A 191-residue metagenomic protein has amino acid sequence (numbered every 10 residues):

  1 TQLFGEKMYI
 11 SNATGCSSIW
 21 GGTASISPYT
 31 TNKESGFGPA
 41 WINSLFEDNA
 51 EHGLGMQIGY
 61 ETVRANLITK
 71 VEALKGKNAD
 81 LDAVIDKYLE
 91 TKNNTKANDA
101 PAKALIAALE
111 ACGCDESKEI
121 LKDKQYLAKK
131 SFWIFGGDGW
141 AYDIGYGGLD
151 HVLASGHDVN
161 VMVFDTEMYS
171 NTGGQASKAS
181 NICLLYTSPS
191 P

Functional and structural regions predicted by a protein language model:
E6-Y9, S18-I26, C112-N171, Q175: Thiamine diphosphate
A24-P28, N43-F46: Mobile "lid/hinge" segments at catalytic clefts and subdomain interfaces of large enzymes
Y29-G36, K178-L185: Acidic, Ser/Thr-rich peripheral helices and adjacent loops at domain boundaries
K33-F46: Metabolite-binding pocket within alpha/beta catalytic cores that recognizes anionic/polar moieties
F46-G113: N-terminal leader/propeptide and maturation segments of large enzyme subunits in energy/redox metabolism and hydrolases
Y186-P191: Conserved small/polar residues in nucleotide/adenosyl-binding loops
